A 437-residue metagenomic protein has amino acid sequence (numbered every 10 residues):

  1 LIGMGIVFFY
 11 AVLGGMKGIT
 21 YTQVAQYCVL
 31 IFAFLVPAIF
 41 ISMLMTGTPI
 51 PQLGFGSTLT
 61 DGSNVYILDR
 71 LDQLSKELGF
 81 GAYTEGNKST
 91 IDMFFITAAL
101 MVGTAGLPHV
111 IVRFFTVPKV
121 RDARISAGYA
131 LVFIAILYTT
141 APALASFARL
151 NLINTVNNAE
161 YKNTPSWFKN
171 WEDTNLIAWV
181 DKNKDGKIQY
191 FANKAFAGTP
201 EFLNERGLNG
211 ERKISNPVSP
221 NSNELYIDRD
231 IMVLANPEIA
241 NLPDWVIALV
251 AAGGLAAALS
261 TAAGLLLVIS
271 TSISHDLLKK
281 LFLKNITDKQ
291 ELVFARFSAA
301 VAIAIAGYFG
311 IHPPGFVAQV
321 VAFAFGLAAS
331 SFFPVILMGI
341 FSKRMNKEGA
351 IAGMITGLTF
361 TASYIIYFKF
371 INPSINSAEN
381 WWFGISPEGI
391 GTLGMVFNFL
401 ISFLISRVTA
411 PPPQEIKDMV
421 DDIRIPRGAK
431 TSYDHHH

Functional and structural regions predicted by a protein language model:
L1-H437: Membrane-embedded helix-loop-helix hairpins and adjacent transmembrane boundary segments in multi-pass transporters
